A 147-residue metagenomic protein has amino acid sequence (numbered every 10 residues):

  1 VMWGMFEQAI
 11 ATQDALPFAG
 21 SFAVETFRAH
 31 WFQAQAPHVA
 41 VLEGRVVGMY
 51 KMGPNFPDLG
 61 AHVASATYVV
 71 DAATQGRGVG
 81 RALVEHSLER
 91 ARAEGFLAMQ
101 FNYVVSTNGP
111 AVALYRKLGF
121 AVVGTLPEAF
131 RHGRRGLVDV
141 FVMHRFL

Functional and structural regions predicted by a protein language model:
V1-M2: A short beta-loop-alpha structural element at the N-terminal edge of CoA-dependent acyl/N-acetyltransferase catalytic
M5-Q8, R90, L114, L118: Alpha-helical interaction/dimerization surfaces of two-component signaling modules
T12-A73, V84-H86, R90, F146-L147: Acetyl-CoA-dependent GNAT
Q35-P37, L137-V142: Short hydrophobic/aromatic beta-strand or adjacent loop that forms the aromatic wall/cage of a ligand/substrate-binding
T74, G78: Glycine-rich phosphate-binding loop
A91-V104, A113: Conserved GNAT acetyl-CoA-binding A-motif
Q100-V104, R116, A121-V138: Conserved catalytic-core motifs of GNAT/GCN5-like acyltransferases
